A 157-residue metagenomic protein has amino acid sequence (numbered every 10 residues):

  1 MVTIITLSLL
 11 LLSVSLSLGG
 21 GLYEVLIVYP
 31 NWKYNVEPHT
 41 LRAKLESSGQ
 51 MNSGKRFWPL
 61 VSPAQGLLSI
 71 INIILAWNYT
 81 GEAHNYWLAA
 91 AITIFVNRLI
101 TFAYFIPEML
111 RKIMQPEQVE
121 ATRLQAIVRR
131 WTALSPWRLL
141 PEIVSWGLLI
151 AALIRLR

Functional and structural regions predicted by a protein language model:
V2-S15, L75-V96: Interfacial segments of alpha-helical transmembrane regions
T3-S69, L110-V128: Interfacial loop at the N-terminal end of multi-pass membrane proteins
L12, P63, I92, W137-L140: Hydrophobic residues within alpha-helical transmembrane segments of multi-pass solute transporters/permease subunits
P59-I73, L139-G147: Core segments of transmembrane alpha-helices that mediate helix-helix packing or line hydrophobic substrate/ligand
F95-A103: Mid-bilayer segments of alpha-helical transmembrane spans in multi-pass integral membrane proteins that mediate
V128-S135: Eukaryotic polytopic
I150-R157: Juxtamembrane boundary at the C-terminal end of a transmembrane helix
